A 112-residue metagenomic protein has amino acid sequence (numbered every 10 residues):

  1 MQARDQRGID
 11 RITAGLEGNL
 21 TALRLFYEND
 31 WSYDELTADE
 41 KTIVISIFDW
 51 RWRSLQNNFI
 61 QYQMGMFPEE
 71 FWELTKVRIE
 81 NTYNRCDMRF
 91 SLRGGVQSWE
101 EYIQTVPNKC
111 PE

Functional and structural regions predicted by a protein language model:
Q2-E112: Amphipathic alpha-helical "stem/stalk" segments
